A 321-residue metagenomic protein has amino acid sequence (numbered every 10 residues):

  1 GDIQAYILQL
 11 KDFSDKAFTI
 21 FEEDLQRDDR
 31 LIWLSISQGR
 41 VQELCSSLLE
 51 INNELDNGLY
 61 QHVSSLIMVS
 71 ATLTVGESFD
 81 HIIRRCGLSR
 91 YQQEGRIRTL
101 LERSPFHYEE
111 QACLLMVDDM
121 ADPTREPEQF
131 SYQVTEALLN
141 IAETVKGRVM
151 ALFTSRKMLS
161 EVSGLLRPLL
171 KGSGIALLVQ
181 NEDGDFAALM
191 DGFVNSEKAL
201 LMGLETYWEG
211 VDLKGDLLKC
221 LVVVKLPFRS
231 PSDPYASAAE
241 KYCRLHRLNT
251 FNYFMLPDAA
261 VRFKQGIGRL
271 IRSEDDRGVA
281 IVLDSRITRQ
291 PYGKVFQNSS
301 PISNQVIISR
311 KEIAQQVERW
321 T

Functional and structural regions predicted by a protein language model:
G1-T321: ASCE RecA-like P-loop NTPase motor cores that couple ATP hydrolysis to mechanical translocation on nucleic acids
